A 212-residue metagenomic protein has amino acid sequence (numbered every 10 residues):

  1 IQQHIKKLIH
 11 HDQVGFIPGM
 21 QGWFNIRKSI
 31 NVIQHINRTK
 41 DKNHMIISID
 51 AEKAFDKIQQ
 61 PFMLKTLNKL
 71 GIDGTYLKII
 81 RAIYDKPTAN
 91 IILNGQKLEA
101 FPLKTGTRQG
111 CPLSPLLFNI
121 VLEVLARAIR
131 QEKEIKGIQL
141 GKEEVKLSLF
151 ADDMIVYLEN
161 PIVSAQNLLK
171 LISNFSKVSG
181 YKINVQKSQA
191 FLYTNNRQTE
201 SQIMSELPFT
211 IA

Functional and structural regions predicted by a protein language model:
I1-A212: Nucleotidyl polymerases of mobile genetic elements and RNA viruses
